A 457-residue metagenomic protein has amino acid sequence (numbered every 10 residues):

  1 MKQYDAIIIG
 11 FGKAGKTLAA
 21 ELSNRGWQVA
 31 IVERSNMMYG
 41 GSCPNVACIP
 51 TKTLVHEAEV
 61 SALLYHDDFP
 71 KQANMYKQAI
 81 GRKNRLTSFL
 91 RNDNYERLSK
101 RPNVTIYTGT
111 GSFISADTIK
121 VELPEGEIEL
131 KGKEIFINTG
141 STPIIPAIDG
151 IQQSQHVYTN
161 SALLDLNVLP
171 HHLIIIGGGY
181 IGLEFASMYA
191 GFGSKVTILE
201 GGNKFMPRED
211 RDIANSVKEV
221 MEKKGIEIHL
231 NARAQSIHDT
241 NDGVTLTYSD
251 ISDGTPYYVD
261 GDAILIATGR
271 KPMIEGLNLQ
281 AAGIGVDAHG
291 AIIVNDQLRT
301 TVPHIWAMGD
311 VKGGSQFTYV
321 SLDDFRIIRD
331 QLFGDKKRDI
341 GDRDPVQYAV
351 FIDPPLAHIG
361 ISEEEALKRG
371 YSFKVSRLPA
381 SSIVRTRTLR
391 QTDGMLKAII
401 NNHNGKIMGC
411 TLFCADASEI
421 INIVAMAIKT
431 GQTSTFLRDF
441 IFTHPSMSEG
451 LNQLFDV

Functional and structural regions predicted by a protein language model:
M1-G12, L169-G179: Beta1/beta-strand and adjacent pyrophosphate-binding region of the FAD-binding site in flavoprotein oxidoreductases
K2-Y4, E21-W27, E33-L169, T197 (+7 more regions): Glycine-rich flavin
I7-I9, G111, L130-G140, I175-I176 (+4 more regions): Short hydrophobic core segments
I9-M37, S42, I49, T53-V60 (+2 more regions): Flexible, glycine-rich terminal cap/loop adjacent to redox cofactors in electron-transfer oxidoreductases
G15, G179-G182, S321: Catalytic nucleophile loop
C48, I137-K195, L199, E227-I228 (+2 more regions): Glycine-rich dinucleotide-binding loop and its adjacent helix/turn
Q153-L169, Y258-V259, A263-D335: FAD-site-proximal beta/loop scaffold in flavoenzymes
E209-S216, M308-E365, D439, H444-V457: A conserved FAD-binding loop/helix module that cradles the flavin
